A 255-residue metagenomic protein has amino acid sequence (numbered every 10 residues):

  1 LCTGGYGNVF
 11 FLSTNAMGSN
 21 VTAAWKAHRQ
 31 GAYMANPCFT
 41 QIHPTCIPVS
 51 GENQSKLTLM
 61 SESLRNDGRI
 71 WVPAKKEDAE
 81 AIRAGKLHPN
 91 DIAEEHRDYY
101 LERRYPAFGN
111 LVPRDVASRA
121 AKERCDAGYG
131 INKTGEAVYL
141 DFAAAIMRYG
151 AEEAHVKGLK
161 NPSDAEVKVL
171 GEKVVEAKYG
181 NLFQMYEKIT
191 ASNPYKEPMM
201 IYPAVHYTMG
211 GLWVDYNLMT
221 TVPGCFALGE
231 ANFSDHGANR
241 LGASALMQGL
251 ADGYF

Functional and structural regions predicted by a protein language model:
L1-C2, R69-W71, Y139, T208 (+3 more regions): Structured core elements
L1-N53, L57, H236-F255: Glycine-rich loop(s) and the adjacent beta-strand/alpha-helix scaffold that form part
C2-G7, L159-E166, P194: Gly-rich Lys/Arg/Thr-decorated short loops/hinges at beta-loop-alpha junctions or inter-strand turns that position
C2-Y6, Q30, P37, P73-K75 (+6 more regions): Fold-independent oxyanion-binding glycine-rich loops and adjacent beta-strand/coil segments at enzyme active sites
G7-V9, I42-I47, D78, M147-R148 (+3 more regions): Flexible loop/turn segments at secondary-structure boundaries
K26, Y33-K188: An anion/pyrophosphate-binding glycine-rich loop and adjacent beta-alpha core in soluble alpha-beta enzymes
L64, H206-T208, G242: Short, small/polar residue-rich loop motifs at catalytic or cofactor-binding pockets
V174-S234: A glycine-rich dinucleotide-binding beta-alpha-beta segment and adjacent secondary-structure elements that constitute
